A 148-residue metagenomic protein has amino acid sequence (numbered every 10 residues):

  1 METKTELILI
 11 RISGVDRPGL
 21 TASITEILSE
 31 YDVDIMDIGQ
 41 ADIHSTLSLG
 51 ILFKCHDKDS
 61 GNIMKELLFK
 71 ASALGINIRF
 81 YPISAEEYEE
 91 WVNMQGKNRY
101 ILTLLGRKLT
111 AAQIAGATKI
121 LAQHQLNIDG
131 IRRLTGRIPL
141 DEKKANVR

Functional and structural regions predicted by a protein language model:
M1-R148: A conserved regulatory-domain signal marking ACT and ACT-like small-molecule sensing domains and adjacent regulatory
